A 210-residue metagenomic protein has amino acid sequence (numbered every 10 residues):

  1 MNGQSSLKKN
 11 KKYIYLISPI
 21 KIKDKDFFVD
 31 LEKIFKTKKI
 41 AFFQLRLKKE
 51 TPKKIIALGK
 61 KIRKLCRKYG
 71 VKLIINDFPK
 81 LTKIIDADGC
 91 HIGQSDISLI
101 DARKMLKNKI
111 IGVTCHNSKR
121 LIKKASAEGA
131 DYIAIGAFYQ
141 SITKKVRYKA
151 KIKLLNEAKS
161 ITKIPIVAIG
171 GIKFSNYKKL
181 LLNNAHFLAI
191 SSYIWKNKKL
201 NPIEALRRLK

Functional and structural regions predicted by a protein language model:
N10-F28, I110-N117, A168, I172: Active-site mouth loops of central-metabolism enzymes
L16, K21, I92-D101, A134-V146 (+1 more regions): Glycine-rich phosphate-binding active-site loops on the catalytic face of alpha/beta enzymes
D30-I40: A short, Lys/Arg-enriched amphipathic alpha-helix followed by its capping loop at the start of a domain
I34, L73-D88, N117-A130, I161-A168 (+2 more regions): Catalytic cores of alpha/beta
F42-M105: N-terminal active-site wall of soluble small-molecule enzyme domains
F42-Q44, I74, H91, G112 (+2 more regions): Conserved beta-strand positions in the central sheet of alpha/beta enzyme cores
I56-I75, D101-S118, R147-F174, R208-K210: Alpha-helix-loop-beta-strand connector modules within alpha/beta enzyme cores
I84-Q94, V113-S160, N197-A205: Glycine/Thr-rich beta-alpha phosphate-binding loop at enzyme active sites
